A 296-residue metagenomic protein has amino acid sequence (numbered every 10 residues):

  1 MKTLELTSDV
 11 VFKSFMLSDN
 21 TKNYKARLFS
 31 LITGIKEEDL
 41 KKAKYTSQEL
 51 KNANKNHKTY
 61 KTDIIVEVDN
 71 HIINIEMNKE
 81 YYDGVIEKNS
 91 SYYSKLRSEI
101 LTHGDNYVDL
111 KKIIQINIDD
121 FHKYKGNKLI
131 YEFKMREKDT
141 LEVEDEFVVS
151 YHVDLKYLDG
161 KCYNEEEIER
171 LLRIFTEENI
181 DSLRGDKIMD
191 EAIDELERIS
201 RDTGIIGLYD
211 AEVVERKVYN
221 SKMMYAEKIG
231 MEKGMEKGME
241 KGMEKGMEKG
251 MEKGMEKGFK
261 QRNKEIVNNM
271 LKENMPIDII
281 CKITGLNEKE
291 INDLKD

Functional and structural regions predicted by a protein language model:
M1-I206: Conserved single-residue anchors adjacent to enzymatic active/cofactor-binding motifs
K2-T3, D69, I73-N78, E169-D296: Short, charged alpha-helical interaction segments and adjacent helix-coil junctions
